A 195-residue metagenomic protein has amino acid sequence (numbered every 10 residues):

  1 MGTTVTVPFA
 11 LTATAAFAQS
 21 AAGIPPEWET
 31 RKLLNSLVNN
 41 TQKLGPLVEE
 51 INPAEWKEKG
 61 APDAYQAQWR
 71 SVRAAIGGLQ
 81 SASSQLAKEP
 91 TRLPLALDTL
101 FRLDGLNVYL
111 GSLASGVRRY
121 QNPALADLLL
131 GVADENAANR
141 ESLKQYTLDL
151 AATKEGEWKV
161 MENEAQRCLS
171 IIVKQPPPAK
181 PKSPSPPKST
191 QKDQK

Functional and structural regions predicted by a protein language model:
G2-A13: Bacterial N-terminal signal peptides
T4, N52-K57, A124, V160: Flexible, low-complexity extramembrane segments of multi-pass membrane transporters/channels
L11-L33, G156-K195: Compositionally biased, proline/threonine/alanine/serine-rich low-complexity intrinsically disordered stretches
A21, P25-W28, K32, G60-D63 (+5 more regions): Primarily heptad-repeat coiled-coil rod domains in cytosolic scaffolding/tethering proteins
L37-D104, Y109: Alpha-helical segments in soluble extracytoplasmic regions
Q80-S81, R119, C168: PEST-like low-complexity, intrinsically disordered acidic/proline/serine-rich tracts that flank trafficking/processing
P90-R140: Long, amphipathic, charge-rich alpha-helical segments that form helical bundles/coiled-coils
A133-W158, E162-A165: Helix-rich interaction surfaces within compact, conserved domain-sized segments that mediate assembly or partner
